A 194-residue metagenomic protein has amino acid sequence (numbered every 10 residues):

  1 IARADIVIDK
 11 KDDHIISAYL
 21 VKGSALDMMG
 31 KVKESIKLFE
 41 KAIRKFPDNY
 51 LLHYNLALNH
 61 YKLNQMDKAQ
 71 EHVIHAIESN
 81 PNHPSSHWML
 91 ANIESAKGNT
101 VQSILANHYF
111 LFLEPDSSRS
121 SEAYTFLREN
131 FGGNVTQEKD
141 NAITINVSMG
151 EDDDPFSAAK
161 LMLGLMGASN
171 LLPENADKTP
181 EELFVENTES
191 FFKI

Functional and structural regions predicted by a protein language model:
I6-I8, K41-A42, H75-A76, Y109-F110: Canonical positions in the second alpha-helix
K10-K11, K45-F46, S79, L113: Structural marker of alpha-solenoid helical repeat scaffolds
D13-S17, Y50-L51, P84-S85, S118: Helix-start (N-cap) detector for alpha-helical repeat units in TPR-like alpha-solenoids, especially tetratricopeptide
L20-V21, N55, M89, F126: Canonical tetratricopeptide repeat
G98-R119, Y124-V135, A142-N146: TPR/TPR-like (Sel1-like) alpha-helical repeat modules
